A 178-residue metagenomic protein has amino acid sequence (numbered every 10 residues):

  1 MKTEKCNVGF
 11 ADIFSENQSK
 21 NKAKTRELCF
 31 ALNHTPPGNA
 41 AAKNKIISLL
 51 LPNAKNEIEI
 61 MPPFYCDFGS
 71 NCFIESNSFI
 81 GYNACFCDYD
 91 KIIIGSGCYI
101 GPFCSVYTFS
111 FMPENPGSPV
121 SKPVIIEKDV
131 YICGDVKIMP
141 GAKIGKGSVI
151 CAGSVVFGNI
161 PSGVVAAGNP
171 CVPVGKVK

Functional and structural regions predicted by a protein language model:
M1-E57, C171-V174: Terminal amphipathic alpha-helical/low-complexity segments used for targeting or macromolecular assembly
F64-E75, F79-I144, V164, N169-K178: Flexible, glycine/small-residue-enriched loop-and-beta-strand segment within the central core of proteins
F157-G158: Active-site/ligand-binding-proximal alpha/beta "capping" segment
